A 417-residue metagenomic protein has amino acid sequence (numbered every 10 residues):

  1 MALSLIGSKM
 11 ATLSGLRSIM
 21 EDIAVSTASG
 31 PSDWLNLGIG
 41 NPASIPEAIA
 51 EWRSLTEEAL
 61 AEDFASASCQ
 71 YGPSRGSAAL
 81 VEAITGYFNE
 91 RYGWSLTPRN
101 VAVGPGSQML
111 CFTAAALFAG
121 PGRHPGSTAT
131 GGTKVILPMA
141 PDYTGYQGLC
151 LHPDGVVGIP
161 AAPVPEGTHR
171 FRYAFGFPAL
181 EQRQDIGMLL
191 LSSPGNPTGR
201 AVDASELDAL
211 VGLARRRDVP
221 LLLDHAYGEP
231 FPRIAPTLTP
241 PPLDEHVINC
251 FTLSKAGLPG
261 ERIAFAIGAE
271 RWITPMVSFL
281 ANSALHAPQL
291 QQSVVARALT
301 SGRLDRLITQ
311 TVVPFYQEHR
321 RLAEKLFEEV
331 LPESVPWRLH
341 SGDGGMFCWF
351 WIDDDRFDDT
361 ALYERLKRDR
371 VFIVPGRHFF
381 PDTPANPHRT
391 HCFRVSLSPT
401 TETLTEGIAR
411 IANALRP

Functional and structural regions predicted by a protein language model:
M1-R75, G86-E90, D185, R217-V219 (+1 more regions): N-terminal "arm"/small-domain region of PLP-dependent enzymes with the aminotransferase-like
I19, L37, I84, V101 (+10 more regions): Generic structural signal for small/hydrophobic residues in well-ordered secondary structure, especially within
N36, Q310-E324, P336-I352: Conserved glycine-rich beta-strand-loop-beta hairpin in the small C-terminal domain of fold type I
A65-R217, L222, G228-D244, I248 (+1 more regions): Conserved core of the PLP fold type I
E82, G86, E90, S95 (+2 more regions): PLP-dependent enzyme catalytic core of the Aspartate aminotransferase-like
S127-G132, L151, L243-Q317, E329-V330: Conserved core segment of the aminotransferase class I/II
R356-L362, E402-E406: Short, conserved charged micro-motifs
